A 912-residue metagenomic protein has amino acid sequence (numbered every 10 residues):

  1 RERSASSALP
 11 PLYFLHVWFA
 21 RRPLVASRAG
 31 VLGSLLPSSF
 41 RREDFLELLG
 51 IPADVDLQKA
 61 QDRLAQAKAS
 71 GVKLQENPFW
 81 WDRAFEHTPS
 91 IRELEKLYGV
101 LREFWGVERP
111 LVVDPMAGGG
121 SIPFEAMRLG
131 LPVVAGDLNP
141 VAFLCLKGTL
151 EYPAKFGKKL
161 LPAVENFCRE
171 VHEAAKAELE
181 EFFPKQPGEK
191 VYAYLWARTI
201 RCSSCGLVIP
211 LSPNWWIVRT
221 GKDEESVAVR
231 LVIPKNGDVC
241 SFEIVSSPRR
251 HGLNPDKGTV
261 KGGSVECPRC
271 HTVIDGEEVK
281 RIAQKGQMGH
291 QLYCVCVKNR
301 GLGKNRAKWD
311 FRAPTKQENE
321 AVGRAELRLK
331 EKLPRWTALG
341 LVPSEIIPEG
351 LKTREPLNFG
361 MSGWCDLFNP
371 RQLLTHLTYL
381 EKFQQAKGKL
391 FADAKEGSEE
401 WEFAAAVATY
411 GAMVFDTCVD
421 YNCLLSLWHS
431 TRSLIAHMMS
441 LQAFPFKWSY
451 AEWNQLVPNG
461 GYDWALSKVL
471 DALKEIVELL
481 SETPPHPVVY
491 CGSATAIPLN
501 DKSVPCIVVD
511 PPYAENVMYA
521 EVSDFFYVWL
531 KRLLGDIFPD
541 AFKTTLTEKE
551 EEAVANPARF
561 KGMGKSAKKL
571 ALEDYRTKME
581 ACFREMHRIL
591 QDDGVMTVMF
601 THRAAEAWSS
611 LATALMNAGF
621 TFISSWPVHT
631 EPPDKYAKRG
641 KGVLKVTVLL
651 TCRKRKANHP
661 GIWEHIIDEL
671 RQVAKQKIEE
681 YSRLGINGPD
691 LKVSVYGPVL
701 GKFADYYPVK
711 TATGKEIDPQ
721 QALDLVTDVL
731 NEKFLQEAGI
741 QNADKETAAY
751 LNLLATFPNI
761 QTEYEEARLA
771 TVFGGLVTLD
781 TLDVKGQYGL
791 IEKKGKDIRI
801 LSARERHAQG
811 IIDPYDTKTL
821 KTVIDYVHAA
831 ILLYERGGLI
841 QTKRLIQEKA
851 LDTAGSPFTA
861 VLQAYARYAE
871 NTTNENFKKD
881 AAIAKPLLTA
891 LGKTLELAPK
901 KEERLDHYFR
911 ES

Functional and structural regions predicted by a protein language model:
R1-V113, P123, M127-N500, N516-S566 (+9 more regions): Nucleic-acid modification enzymes, centered on SAM-dependent nucleic-acid methyltransferases
P115, G136, V509-P511: Conserved beta-strand/loop positions that form the S-adenosyl-L-methionine
G119: Conserved SAM/SAH-binding loop
F403, V407, E585-D592, M596-V598 (+1 more regions): Conserved, well-ordered alpha-helix/loop/beta-strand core segments that scaffold catalytic motifs
V504-V508: Short SAM/SAH-binding signature in class I
R576-D592, N617: A short glycine-rich, Lys/Arg-flanked "PGG" loop and its adjoining helix->strand segment in the class I
A607-N617: Conserved helicase motor "Helicase C" RecA-like lobe of SF1/SF2 P-loop NTPases
